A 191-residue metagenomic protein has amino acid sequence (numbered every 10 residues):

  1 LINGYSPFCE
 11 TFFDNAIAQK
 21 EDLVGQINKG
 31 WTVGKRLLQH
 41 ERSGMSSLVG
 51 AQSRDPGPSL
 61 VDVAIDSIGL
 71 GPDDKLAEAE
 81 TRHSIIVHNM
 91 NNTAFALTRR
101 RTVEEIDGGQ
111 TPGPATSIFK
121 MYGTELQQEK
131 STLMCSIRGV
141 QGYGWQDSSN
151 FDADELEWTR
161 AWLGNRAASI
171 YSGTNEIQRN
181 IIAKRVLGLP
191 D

Functional and structural regions predicted by a protein language model:
L1-A96, A168, K184: Glycine-rich beta->alpha junctions and the first turn(s) of the following alpha-helix
L1-G4, C135, R160: A general structural signal for short secondary-structure junctions and capping/turn motifs
N28-G50, R138-D191: Glycine-rich phosphate/cofactor-binding loops in nucleotide/flavin-utilizing enzymes
L37, L60-S67, R101, E105 (+4 more regions): Generic, well-ordered alpha-helical scaffold segments in large soluble proteins
R42, I68, V103-I106, Q110 (+1 more regions): Short amphipathic alpha-helical interaction patches enriched in hydrophobic/aromatic residues with interspersed Lys/Arg
D73-A79, G108-Q110, L189: Secondary-structure transition/capping motifs at alpha-helix termini and the adjoining loop/turn into the next element
E80-H88, G113-Y122, T159: Alpha-helical scaffold segments that form or flank carboxylate-/histidine-based iron centers
T93-N150: C-terminal helix-coil-helix/basic helical segment that borders enzyme active sites and/or dimer interfaces and provides
